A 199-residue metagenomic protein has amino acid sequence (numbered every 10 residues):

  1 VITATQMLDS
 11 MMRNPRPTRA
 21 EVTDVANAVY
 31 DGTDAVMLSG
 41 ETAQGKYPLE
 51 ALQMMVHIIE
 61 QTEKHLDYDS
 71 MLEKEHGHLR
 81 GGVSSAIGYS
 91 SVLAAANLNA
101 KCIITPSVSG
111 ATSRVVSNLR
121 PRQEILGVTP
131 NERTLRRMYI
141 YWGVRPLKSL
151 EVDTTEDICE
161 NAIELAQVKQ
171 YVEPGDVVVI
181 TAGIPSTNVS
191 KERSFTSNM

Functional and structural regions predicted by a protein language model:
V1-A4, V29, V36-L38, I125: Hydrophobic faces of well-ordered beta-strands that scaffold small-molecule active sites in alpha/beta enzyme cores
Q6, A28, V116, V178: Conserved, mostly hydrophobic/aromatic
M11-T33: Flexible glycine/proline-rich, aromatic-decorated loop/lid segments
V25-P48: Glycine-rich phosphate-binding active-site loops on the catalytic face of alpha/beta enzymes
T42-H65, R193-N198: C-terminal helical cap(s) of enzyme catalytic domains, especially alpha/beta-barrels
M55-V92: Long, charged amphipathic helices and adjacent flexible linkers at domain junctions
T112-R114, R120-E156: Nucleotide-binding motor/catalytic cores of P-loop/tubulin-like NTPases across gene-expression machines
Q170-T181, P185-S186, K191-M199: C-terminal binding/interaction regions
